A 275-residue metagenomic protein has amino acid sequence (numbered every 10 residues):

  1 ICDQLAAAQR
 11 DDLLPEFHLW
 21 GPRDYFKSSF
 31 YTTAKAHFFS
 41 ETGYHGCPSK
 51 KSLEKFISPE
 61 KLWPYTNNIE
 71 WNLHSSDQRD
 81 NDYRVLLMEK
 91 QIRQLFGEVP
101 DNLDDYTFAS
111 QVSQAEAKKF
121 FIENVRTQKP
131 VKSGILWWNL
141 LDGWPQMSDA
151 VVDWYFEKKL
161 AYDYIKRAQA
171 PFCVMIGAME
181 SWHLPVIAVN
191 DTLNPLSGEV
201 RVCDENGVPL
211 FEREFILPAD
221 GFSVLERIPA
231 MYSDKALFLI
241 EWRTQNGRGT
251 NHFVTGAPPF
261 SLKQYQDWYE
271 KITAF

Functional and structural regions predicted by a protein language model:
I1-Q9, E116, Y155-F156: Active-site neighborhood of glycoside hydrolase catalytic domains
L5-F30: C-terminal cap/loop subdomain of S1 sulfatases and analogous C-terminal strand-loop tails that border
L5-R10, N206, Q245-N246: Short acidic-glycine loop/turn motifs at beta-strand connectors
G21-L196, T273: Substrate-binding clefts and catalytic carboxylate motifs of secreted carbohydrate-active enzymes
I122-E123, F211, L217, F253: Hydrophobic targeting/anchoring helices
N139-L140, A188-N190, V200-D204, E241-T244: Active-site proximal loops enriched in glycine and acidic residues that flank catalytic Cys/His/Asp and coordinate
R201-L237, W242: Intrinsically disordered, low-complexity Pro/Gly/Ser/Thr-rich segments with frequent PxxP/GP/PP motifs and embedded
E226-F275: Terminal connector regions
